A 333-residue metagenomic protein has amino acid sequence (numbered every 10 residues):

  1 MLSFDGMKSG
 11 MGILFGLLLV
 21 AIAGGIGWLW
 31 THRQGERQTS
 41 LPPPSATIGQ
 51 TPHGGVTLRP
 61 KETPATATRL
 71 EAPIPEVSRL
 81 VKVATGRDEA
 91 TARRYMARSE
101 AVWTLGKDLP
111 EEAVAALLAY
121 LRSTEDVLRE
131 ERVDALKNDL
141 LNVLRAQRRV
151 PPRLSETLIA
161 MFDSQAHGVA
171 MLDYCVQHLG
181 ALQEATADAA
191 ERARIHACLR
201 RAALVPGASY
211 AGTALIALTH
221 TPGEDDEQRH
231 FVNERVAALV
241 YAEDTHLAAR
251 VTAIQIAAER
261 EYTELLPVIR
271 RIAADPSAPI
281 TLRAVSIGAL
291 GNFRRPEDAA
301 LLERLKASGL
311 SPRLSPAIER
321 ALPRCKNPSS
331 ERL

Functional and structural regions predicted by a protein language model:
M1-E36: Sec-dependent N-terminal signal peptides
T31-E71: Juxtamembrane proline-rich low-complexity "stalk" or linker regions positioned immediately after a signal peptide
R59-L70, R93-L109, R129-V150, V169-A189 (+6 more regions): Structural detector for internal amphipathic alpha-helices that build alpha-solenoid repeat scaffolds
A67-E89, P110-V127, R149-D163, A185-L204 (+4 more regions): Amphipathic alpha-helical scaffolding segments comprising HEAT/armadillo-like alpha-solenoid repeats
A160-A166, A217, T252, G309: Extended low-complexity acidic/polar segments
P312: Aromatic, loop-rich ligand-recognition surfaces of beta-strand-rich domains
